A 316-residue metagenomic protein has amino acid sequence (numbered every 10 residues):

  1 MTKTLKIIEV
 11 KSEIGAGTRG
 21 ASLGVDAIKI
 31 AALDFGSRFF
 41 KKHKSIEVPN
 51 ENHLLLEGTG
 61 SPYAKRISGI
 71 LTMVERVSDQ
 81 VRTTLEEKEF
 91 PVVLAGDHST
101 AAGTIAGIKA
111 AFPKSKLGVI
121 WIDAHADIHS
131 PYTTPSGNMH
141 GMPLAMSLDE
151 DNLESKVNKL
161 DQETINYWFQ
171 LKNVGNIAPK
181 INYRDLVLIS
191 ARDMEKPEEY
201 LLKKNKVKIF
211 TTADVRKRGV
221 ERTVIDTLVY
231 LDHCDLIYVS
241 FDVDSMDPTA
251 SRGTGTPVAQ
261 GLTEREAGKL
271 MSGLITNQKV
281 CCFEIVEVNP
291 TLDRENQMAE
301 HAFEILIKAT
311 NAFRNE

Functional and structural regions predicted by a protein language model:
T2-E316: Conserved alpha-helical scaffold segments that buttress catalytic/binding sites
